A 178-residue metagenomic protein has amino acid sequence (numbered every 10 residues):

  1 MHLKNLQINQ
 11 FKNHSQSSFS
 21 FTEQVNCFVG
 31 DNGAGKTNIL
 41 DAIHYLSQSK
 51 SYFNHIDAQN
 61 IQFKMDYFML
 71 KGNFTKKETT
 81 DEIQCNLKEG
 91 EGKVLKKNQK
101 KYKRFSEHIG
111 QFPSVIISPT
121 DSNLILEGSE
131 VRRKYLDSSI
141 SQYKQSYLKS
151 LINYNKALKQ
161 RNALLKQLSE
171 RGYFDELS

Functional and structural regions predicted by a protein language model:
M1, N13-S17, E89-K96, I116 (+1 more regions): Short, mixed-charge, low-aromatic patches
M1-Y45: Pre-Walker A-like glycine/lysine-rich segment at the N-terminus of P-loop NTPase domains
Q10-F11, D31-G33, S106-H108, R132 (+1 more regions): Short, flexible segments with low predicted structural confidence
S20, N38, Q62, K149 (+1 more regions): Alpha-helical initiation/capping and key positions within long helical/coiled-coil segments
L40, H44, I61, L136-D137 (+1 more regions): Conserved protein kinase catalytic domain
I43, S47-K50, L165: Short amphipathic alpha-helical segments enriched in hydrophobics
Q48-V131, D137-Y143, Y147: Nucleotide-state sensing region of NTPase/ATPase domains
N123-S178: An accessory alpha-helical subdomain
